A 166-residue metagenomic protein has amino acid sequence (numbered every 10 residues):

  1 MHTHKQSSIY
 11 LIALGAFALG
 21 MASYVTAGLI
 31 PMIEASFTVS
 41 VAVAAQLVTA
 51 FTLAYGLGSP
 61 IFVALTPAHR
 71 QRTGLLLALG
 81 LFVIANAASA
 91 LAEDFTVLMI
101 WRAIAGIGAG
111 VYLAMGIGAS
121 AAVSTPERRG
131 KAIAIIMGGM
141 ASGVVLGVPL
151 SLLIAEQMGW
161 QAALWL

Functional and structural regions predicted by a protein language model:
S8-V41, S59-F62: Extracytoplasmic
A16, V48, T52, L79 (+3 more regions): Small-residue-rich transmembrane alpha-helices and their cytosolic helix-loop interfaces in multi-pass secondary
G20, Y24, G106-A114, V145: Small-residue-rich segments within alpha-helical transmembrane domains of MFS-like 12-TM solute carriers
Y24, T52-P60, V144-V145: Residue-level signature of mid-helix packing/kink "hotspots" within the transmembrane helices of 12-pass Major
T38-A45, A134: Small-residue hotspots at the loop-to-helix junctions and early N-terminal turns of transmembrane alpha-helices
L57-T96: Conserved MFS/SLC helix-loop-helix module at the cytosolic interface between two early adjacent transmembrane helices
F95-V97, P126, I135-L166: Helix-loop-helix hairpin linking two adjacent transmembrane segments in secondary transporters
W101-G139: Cytoplasmic helix-loop-helix junction between adjacent transmembrane helices in 12-TM secondary transporters
